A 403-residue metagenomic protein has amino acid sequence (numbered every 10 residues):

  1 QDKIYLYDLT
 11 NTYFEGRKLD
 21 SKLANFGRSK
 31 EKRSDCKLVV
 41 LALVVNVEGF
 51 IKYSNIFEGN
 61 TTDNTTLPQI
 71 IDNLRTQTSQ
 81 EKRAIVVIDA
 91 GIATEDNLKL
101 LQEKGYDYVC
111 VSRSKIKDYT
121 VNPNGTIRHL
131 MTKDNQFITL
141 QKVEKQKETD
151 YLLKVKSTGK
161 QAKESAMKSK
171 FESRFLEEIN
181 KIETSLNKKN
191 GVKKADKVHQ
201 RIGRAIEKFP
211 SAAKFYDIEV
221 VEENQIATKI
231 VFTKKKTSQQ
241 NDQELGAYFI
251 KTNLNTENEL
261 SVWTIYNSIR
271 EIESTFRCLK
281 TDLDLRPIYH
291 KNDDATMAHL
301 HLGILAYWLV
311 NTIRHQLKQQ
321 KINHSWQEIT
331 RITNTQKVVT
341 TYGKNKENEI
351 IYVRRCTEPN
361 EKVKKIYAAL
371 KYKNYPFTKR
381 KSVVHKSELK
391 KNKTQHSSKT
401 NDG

Functional and structural regions predicted by a protein language model:
Q1-G403: Anion-binding and metal-coordination hotspots
